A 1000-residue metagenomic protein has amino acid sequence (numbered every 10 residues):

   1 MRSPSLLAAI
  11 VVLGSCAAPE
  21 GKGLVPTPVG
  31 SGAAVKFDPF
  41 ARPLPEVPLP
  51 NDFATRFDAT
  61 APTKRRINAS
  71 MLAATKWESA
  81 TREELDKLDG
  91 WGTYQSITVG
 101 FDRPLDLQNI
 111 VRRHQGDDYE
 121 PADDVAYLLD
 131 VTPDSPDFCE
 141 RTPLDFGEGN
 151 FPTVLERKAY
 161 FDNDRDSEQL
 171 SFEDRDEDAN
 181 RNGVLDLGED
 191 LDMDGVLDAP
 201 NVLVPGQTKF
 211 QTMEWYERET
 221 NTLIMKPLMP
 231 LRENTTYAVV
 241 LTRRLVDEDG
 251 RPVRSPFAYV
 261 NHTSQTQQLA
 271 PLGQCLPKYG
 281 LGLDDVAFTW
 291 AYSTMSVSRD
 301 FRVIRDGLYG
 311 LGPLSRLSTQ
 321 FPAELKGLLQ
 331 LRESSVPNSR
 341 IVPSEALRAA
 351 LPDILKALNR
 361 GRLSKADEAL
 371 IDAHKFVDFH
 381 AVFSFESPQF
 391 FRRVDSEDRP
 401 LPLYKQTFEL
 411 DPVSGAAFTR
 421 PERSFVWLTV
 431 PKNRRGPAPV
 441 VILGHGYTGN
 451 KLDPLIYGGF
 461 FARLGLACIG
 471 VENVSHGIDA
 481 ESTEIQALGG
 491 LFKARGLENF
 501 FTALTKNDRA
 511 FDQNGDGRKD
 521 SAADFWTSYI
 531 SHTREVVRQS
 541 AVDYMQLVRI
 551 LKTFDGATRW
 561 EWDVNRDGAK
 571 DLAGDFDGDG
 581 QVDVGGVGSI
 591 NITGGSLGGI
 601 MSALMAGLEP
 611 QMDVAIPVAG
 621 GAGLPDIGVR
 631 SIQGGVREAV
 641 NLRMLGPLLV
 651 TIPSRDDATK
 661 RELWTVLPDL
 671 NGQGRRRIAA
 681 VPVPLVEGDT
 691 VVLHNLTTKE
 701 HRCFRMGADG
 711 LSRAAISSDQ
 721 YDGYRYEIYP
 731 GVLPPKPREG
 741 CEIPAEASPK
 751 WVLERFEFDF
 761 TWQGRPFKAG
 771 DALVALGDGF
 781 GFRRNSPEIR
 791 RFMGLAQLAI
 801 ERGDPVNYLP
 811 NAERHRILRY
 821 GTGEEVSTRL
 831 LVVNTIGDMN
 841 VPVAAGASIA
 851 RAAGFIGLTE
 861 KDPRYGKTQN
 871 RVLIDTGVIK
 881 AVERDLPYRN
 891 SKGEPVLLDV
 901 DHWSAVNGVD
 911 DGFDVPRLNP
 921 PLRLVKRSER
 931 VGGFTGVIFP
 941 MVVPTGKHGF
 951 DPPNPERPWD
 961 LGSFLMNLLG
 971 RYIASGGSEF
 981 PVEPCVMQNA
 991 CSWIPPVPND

Functional and structural regions predicted by a protein language model:
A9-A17: Hydrophobic h-region of N-terminal signal peptides that target proteins for export in Gram-negative bacteria
A17-E368, V377-D378, V382-S396: Acidic, low-complexity Ser/Thr/Gly/Pro-rich repeat segments typical of extracellular/periplasmic and surface-exposed
I97-G100, A291, V440-L443, A467-V471 (+3 more regions): Structural recognition of the beta-strand scaffold that forms the well-ordered cores of secreted hydrolase catalytic
I110-Q115, F138-R141, T236-V240, E248-V260 (+10 more regions): Short, solvent-exposed loop/turn and secondary-structure capping segments
N163-L203, G496-S521, T558-D583, G674-R676 (+2 more regions): Acidic, glycine-anchored loop motifs typical of Ca2+
V394-A417, R423, R435-W560, V564: Cap/lid segment of the alpha/beta-hydrolase catalytic domain
W427, S528, H532-Q539, L604-D1000: C-terminal subdomain of alpha/beta-hydrolase-fold enzymes, centered on the catalytic histidine and its supporting
R566-V629: Primarily recognizes the serine-hydrolase "nucleophile elbow" in alpha/beta-hydrolase and SGNH/GDSL folds
